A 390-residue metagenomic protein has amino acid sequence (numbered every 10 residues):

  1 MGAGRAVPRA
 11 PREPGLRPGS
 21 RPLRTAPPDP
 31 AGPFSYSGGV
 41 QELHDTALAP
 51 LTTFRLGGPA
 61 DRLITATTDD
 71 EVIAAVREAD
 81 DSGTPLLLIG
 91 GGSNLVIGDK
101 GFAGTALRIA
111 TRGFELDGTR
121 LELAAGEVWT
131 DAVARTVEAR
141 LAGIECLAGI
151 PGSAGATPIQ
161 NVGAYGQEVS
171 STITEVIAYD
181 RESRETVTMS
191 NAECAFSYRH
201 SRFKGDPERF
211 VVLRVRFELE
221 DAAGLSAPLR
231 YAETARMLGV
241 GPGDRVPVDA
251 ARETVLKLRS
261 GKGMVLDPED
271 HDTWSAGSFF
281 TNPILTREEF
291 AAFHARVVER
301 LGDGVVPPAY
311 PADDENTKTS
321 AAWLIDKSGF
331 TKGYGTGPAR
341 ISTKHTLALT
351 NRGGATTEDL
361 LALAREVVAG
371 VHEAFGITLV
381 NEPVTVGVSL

Functional and structural regions predicted by a protein language model:
M1-P33: Compositionally biased, low-complexity flexible segments
P11-G15, R21, G101, R135 (+2 more regions): N-terminal low-complexity, intrinsically disordered patches enriched in charged
Y36-S183: Anion-binding (especially nucleotide phosphate/pyrophosphate-binding) glycine-rich loop and adjoining beta-alpha core
L43, P50-T53, T186-L349, G354-E358 (+1 more regions): Phosphate/pyrophosphate- and phosphate-bearing ligand-binding catalytic cores of soluble enzymes
T68, G92, G152, R184 (+4 more regions): Residue-level signal for inorganic ion chemistry
A132-V133, A321, V368: Generic structural marker for isolated residues within well-ordered, non-membrane alpha-helices of soluble domains
